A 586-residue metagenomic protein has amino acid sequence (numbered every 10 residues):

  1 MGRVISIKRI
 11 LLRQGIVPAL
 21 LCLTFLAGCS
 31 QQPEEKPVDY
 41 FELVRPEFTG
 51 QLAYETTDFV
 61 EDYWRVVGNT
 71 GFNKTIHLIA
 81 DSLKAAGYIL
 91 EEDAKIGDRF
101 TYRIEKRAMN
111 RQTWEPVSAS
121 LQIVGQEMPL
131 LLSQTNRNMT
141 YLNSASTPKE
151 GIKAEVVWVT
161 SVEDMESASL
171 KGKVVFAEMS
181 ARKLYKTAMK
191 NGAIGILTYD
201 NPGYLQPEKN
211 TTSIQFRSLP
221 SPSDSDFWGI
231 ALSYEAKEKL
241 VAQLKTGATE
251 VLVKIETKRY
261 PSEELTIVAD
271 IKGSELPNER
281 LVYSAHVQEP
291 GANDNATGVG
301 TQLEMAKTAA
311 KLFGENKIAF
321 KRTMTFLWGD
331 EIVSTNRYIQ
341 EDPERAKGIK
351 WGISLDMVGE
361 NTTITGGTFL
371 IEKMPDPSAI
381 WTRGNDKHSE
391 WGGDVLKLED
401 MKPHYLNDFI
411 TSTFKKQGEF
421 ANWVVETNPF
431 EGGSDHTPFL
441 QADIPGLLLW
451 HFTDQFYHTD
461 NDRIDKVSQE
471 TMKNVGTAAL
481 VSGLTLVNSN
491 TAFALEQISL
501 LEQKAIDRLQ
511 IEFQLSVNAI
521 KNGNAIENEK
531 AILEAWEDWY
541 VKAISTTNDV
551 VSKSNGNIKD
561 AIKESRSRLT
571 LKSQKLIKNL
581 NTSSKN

Functional and structural regions predicted by a protein language model:
L26-G28: C-terminal motif of bacterial Sec signal peptides marking the signal peptidase cleavage site
Q32, K36, G50, D58-K171: Noncatalytic luminal/extracellular "stalk/propeptide" segments of secretory-pathway proteins
E55, T308-R337: Short helix-loop-beta-strand segments that form the rim/entrance of peptidase-like active sites
T70, L131-W228, K307, V425: Extracellular/luminal Protease-associated
T135-D164, F216-D294, E304-N316: Soluble metallo-hydrolase cores and metallopeptidase-like ectodomains found primarily in the secretory/periplasmic
L276, G329-D435, Q441-L448, S468-E470: Metal-dependent peptidase/peptidase-like ectodomains
K307, Q455-I506, I577-N579, K585: His/Asp/Glu-rich mid-to-C-terminal helical/loop segments that flank catalytic regions of hydrolases
F493-N581: Acidic, Ser/Thr-rich low-complexity intrinsically disordered segments
